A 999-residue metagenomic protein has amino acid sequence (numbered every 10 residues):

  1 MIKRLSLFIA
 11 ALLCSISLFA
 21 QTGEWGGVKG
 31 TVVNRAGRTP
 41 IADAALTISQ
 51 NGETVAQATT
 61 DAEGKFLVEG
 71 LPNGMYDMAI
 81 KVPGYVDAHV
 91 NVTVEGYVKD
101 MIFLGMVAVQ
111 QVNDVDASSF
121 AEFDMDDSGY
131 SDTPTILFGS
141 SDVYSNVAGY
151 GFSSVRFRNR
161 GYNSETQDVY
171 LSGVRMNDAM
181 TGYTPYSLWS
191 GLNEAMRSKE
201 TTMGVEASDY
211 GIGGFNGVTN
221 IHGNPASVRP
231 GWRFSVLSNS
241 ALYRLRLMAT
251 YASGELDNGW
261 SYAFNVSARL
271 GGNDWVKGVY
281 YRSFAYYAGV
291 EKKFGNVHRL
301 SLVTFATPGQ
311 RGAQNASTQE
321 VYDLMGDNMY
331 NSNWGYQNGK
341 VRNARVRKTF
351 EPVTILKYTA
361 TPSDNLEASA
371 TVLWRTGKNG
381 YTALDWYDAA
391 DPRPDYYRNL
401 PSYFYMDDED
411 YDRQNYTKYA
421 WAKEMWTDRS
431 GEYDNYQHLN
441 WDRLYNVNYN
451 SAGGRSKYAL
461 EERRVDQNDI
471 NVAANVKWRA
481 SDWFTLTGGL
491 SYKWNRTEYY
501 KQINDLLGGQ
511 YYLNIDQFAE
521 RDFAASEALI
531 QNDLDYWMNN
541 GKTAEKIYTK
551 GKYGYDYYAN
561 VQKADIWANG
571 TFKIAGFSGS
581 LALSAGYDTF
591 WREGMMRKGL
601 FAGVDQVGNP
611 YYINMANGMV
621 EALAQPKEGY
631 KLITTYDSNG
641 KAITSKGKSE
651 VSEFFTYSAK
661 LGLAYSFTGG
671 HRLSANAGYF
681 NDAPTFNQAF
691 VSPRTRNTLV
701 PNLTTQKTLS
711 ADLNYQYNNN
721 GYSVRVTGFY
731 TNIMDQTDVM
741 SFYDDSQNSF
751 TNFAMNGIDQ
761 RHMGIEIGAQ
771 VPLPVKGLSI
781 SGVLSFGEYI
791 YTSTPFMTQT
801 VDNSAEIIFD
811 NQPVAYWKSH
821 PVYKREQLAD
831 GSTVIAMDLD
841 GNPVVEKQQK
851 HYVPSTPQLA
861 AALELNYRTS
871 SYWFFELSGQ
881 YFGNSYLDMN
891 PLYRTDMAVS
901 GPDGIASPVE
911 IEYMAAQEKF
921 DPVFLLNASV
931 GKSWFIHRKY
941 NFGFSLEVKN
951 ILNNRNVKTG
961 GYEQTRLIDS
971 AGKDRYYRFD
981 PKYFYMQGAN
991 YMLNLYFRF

Functional and structural regions predicted by a protein language model:
G27, S238-G271, W275-Q314, V346-N365 (+2 more regions): Transmembrane beta-barrel wall of Gram-negative outer-membrane proteins
I136-L137, V143-S145, V174-V205, H222-N224 (+1 more regions): Short acidic/polar hinge/loop motifs at secondary-structure boundaries that mediate gating or recognition
E291, R299-K357, G380-E461, A525-G551 (+1 more regions): Acidic/polar loop-and-plug regions of large Gram-negative outer-membrane beta-barrel proteins
A316-V321, L534-K546, T589, N609-K641 (+5 more regions): Surface-exposed extracellular loop regions of Gram-negative outer-membrane beta-barrel proteins, predominantly
N331-V353, K357, K641, S645-F654 (+6 more regions): Outer-membrane beta-barrel signature, preferentially recognizing the C-terminal barrel domain of Gram-negative
A459, T485-T668, F796, Q848: Signature of Gram-negative outer-membrane beta-barrel scaffolds
S723, F729-N732, F753-P891, Y996: Gram-negative outer-membrane beta-barrel transporters
I733-D735, Y881-V899, K932-F999: C-terminal beta-signal and adjacent terminal beta-strands/loops of Gram-negative outer-membrane beta-barrel proteins
